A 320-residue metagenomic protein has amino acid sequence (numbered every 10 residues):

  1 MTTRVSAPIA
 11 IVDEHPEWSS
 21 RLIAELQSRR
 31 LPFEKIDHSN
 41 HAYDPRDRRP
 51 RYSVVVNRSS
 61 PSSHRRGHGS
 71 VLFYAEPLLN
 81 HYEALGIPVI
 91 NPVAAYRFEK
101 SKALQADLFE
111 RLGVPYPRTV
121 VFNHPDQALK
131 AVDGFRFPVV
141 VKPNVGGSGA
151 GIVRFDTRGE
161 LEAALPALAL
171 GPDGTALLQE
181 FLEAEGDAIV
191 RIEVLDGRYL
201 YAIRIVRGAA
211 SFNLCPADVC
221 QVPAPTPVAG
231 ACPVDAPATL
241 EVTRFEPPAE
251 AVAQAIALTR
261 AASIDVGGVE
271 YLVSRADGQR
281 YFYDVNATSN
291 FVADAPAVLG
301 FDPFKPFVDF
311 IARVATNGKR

Functional and structural regions predicted by a protein language model:
R4-I9: Extreme N-terminal starter segment of soluble prokaryotic enzymes
E14-R118: Conserved N-proximal alpha/beta basic substrate-recognition cap immediately N-terminal to, or forming the N-lobe
S60-S63, V145-G146, T288: Short glycine-rich anion-binding loops that position phosphate/pyrophosphate groups of nucleotides and phosphorylated
F109-E110, V132-A150, P172-V190: ATP-grasp fold ATP-binding core
R111-R136: Rossmann-like NAD(P)H-binding beta-loop-alpha module
V153-T259: Phosphate-binding site of ATP-dependent enzymes
Q179-E180, V190, I264-R275: A short glycine-rich, hydrophobically flanked beta-strand micro-motif that places a catalytic Asp/Glu for divalent metal
E246, E250, R260-I264, V273-R320: C-terminal active-site "lid" helix and adjoining low-complexity regulatory extension at the edge of ATP-using catalytic
